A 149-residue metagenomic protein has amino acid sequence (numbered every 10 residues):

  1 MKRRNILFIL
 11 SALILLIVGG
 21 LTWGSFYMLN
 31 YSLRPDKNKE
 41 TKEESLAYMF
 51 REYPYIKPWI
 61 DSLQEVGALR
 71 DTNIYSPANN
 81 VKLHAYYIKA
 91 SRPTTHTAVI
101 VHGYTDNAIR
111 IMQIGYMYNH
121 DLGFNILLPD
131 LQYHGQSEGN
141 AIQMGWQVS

Functional and structural regions predicted by a protein language model:
M1-K57: N-terminal membrane-anchoring alpha-helices
R3-R4, Y87-I88, M112-Q113, N140: Short amphipathic alpha-helical segments
Y53-R92: N-terminal cap/lid segment of alpha/beta-hydrolase-fold proteins
T95-G103: Short beta-strand element of the alpha/beta-hydrolase
Y104-Y118, E138: The serine-hydrolase catalytic nucleophile loop
T105, Q132-S149: Catalytic nucleophile-loop/oxyanion-hole region of alpha/beta-hydrolase and closely related hydrolase-like folds
Y118-E138: Conserved alpha/beta-hydrolase
